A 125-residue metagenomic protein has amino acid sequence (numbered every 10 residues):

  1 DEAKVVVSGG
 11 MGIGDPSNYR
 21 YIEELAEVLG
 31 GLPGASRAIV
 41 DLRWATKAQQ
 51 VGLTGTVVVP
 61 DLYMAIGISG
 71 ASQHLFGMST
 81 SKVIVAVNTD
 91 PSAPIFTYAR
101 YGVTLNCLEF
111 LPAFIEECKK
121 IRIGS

Functional and structural regions predicted by a protein language model:
D1-S125: N-terminal glycine-rich FAD/FM-binding segment characteristic of electron-transfer flavoproteins
